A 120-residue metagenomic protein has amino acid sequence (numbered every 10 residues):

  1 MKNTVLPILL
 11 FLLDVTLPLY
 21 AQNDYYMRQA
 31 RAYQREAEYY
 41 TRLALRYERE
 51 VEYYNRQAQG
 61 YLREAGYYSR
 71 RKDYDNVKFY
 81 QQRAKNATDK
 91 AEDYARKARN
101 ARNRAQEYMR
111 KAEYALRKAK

Functional and structural regions predicted by a protein language model:
T4-D14: Sec-dependent N-terminal signal peptides
L17-A21: Sec/Tat signal peptide C-region and signal peptidase I cleavage site
Q22-K120: Extended amphipathic alpha-helical heptad-repeat regions
